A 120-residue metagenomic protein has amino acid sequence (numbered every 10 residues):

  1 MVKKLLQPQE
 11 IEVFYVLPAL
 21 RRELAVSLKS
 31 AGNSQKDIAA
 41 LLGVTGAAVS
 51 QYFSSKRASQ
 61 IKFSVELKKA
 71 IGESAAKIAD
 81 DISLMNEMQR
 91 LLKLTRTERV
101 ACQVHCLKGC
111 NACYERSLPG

Functional and structural regions predicted by a protein language model:
M1-R21: Short, Lys/Arg-enriched anionic-surface-contact patches
L17-G32: Short, amphipathic alpha-helical "recognition" segments used to contact nucleic acids or chromatin
S34-L41: Short alpha-helical "recognition helix" segments of helix-turn-helix
S50-Q51: Key DNA-contacting residues within the recognition helix of helix-turn-helix
S55: Alpha-helical DNA-recognition elements
S59-A76: Short Lys/Arg-enriched helix C-cap and helix-to-coil transition segments that create basic nucleic-acid-contact patches
A76-G120: Helix-turn-helix/homeodomain-like alpha-helical modules used for DNA recognition and transcription-factor dimerization
